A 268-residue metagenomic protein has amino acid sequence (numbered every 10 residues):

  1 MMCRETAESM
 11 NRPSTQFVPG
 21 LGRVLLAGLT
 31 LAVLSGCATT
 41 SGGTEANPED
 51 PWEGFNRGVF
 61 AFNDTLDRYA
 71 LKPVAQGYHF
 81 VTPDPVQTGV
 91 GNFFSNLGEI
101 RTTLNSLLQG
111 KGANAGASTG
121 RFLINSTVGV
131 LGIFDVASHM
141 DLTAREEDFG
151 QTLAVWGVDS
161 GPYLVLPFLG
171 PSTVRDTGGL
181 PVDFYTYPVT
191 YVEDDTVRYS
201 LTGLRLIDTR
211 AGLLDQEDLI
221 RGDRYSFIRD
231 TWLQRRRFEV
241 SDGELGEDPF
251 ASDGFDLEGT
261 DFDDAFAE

Functional and structural regions predicted by a protein language model:
C3-L26: Bacterial N-terminal signal peptides that target proteins for export
A27-L31: Hydrophobic helical h-region of N-terminal Sec-dependent signal peptides in bacterial secretory/periplasmic proteins
V33-G36: C-terminal motif of bacterial Sec signal peptides marking the signal peptidase cleavage site
T39, W156-E268: A structured, mid-to-C-terminal "fold-capping" secondary-structure block
T44-P73, G77, S95: Post-signal peptide N-terminal segment of mature Sec-exported envelope proteins
V81-T88: Active-site flanking loop/helix segments enriched in acidic
G91-F93: Beta-rich strand-turn-strand
N96-P171: Mid-length scaffold segments of soluble, non-membrane domains
